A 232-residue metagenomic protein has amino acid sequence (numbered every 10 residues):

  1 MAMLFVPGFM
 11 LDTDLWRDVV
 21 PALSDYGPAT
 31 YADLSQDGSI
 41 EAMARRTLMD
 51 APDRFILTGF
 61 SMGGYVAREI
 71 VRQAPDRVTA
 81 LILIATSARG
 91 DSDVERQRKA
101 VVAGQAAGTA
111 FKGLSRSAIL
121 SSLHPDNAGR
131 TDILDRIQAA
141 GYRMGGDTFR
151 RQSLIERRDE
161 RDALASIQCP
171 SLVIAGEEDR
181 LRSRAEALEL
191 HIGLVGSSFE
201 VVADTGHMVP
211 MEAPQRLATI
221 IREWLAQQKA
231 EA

Functional and structural regions predicted by a protein language model:
M1-R45: Conserved HGGG/HGGXW glycine-rich cap/lid loop of the alpha/beta-hydrolase fold
I40, R72-Q73, R77-T109: Flexible "cap/lid" loop of the alpha/beta hydrolase fold
L57-G59, I84: Short beta-strand immediately N-terminal to the catalytic nucleophile in serine-hydrolase-like folds
G59-G63, A67: Gly/Ala-rich beta-loop-alpha elbow adjacent to hydrolase catalytic centers
D91-D93, T109-S166: Conserved alpha/beta-hydrolase catalytic His-Asp/Glu region
I167, V173-A175, D179: Short beta-strand/loop motif that positions the catalytic acidic residue of the alpha/beta-hydrolase fold
R180-E186: Conserved alpha/beta-hydrolase "acid-adjacent" motif
T205-A218: Catalytic histidine-centered segment of alpha/beta-hydrolase-like enzymes
